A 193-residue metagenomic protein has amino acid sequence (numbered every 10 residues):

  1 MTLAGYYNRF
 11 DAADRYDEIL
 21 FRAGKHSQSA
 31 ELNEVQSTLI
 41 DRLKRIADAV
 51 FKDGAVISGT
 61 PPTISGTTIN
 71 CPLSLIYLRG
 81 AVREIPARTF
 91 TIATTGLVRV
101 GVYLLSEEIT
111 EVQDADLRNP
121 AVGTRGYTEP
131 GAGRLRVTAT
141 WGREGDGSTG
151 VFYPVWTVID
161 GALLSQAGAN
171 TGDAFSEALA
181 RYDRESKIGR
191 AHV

Functional and structural regions predicted by a protein language model:
M1-I69: N-terminal-proximal low-complexity accessory segments that begin disordered and transition into the first
T2-F21, S65-R190: Beta-strand-rich solenoidal segments
